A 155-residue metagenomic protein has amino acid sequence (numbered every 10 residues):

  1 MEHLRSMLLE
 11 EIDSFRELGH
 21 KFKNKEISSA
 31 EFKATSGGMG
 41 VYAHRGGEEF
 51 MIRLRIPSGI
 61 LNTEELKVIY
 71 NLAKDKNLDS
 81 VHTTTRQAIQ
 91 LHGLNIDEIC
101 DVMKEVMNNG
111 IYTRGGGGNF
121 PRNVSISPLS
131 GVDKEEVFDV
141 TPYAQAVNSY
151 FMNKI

Functional and structural regions predicted by a protein language model:
M1-L54, E64-V68, L72-D75, S80: Iron-sulfur (Fe-S) cluster-binding modules
E26-I27, E49-I155: Small-residue-enriched alpha-helical segments and adjacent helix-cap loops that form tight helix-helix packing
